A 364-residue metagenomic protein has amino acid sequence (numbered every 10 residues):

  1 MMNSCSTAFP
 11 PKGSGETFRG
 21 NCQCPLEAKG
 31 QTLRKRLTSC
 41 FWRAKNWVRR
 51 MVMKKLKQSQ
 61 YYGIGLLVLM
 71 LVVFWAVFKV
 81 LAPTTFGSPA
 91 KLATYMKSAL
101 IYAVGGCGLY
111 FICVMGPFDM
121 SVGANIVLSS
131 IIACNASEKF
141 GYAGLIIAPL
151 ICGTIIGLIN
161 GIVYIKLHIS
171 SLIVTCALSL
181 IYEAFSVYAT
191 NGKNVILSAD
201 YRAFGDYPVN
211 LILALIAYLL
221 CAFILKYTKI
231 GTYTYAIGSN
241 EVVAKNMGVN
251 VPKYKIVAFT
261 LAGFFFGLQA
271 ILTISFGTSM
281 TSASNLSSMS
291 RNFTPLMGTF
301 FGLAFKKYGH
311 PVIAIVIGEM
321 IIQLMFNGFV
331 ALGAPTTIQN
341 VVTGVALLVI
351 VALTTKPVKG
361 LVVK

Functional and structural regions predicted by a protein language model:
S14, C22, T32-V72, A76 (+2 more regions): Cytosolic-side transmembrane-helix boundaries in multi-pass membrane proteins
W75-V80, S88-K139, Y164, L296-G309 (+2 more regions): Single transmembrane alpha-helix segments in multi-pass membrane proteins
T84-T94, A262-M297: Inter-helical junctions in multi-pass inner-membrane proteins, predominant in energy-converting antiporter-like
S98, S171, F204-A214, K255 (+2 more regions): Loop-to-transmembrane alpha-helix initiation sites
F140-S179, I317-G318: Alpha-helical transmembrane segments within multi-pass membrane transporters and channels
G141-A143, I147-P149, I155-N160, Y207-T281: Helix-loop-helix "hairpin" substructures at the membrane interface of multi-pass membrane proteins
L167, S171-T228, I256-V257, G277-S288: Transmembrane helix-bundle core of multi-pass membrane transporters and related energy-transducing complexes
A283-V341: Transmembrane alpha-helical segments in multi-pass inner-membrane proteins
